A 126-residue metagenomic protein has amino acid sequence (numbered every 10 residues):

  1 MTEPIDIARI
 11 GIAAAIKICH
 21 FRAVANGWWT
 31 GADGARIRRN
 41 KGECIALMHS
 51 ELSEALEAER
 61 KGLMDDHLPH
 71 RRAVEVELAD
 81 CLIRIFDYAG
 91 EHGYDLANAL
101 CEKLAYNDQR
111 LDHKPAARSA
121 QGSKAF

Functional and structural regions predicted by a protein language model:
M1-F126: Flexible "arm" and connector segments at domain edges
